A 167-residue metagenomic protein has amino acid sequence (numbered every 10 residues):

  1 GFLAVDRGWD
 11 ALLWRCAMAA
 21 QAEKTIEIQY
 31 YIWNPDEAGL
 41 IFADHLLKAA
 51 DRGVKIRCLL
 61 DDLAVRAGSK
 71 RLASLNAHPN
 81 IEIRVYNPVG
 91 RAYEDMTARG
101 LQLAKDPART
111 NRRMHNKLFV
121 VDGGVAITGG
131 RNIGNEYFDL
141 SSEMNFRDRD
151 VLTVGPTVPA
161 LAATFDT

Functional and structural regions predicted by a protein language model:
G1-T25, I32-T167: HKD-type phospholipase D/PLD-like phosphodiesterase module
